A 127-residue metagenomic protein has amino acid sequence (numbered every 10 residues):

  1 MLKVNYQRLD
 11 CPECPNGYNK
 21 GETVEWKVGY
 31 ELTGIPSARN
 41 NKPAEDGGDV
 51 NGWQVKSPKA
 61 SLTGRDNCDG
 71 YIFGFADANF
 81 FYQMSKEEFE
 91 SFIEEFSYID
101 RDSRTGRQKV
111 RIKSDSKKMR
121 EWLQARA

Functional and structural regions predicted by a protein language model:
M1-A127: Nucleic-acid endonuclease domains
